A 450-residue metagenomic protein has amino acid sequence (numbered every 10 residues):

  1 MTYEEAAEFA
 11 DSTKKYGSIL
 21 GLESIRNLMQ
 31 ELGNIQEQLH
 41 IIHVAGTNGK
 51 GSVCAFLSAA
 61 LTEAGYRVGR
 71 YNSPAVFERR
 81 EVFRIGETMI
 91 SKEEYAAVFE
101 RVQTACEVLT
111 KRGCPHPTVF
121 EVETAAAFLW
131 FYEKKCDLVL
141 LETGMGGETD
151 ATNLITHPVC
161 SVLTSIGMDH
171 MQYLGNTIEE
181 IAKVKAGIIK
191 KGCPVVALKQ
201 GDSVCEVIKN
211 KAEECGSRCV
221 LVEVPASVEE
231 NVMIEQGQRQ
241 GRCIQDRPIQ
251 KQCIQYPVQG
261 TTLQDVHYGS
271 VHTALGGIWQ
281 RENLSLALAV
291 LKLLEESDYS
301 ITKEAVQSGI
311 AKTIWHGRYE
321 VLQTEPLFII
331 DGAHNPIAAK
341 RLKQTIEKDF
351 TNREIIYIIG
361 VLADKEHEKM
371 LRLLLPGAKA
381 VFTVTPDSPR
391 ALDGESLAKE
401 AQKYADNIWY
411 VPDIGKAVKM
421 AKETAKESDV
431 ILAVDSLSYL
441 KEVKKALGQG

Functional and structural regions predicted by a protein language model:
M1-G46, V53-Y66, Y71, E107-P115: Short functional linear segments
M29, N34-E37, E63-T156, Q172-L174 (+1 more regions): ATP-dependent carboxylate-amine ligase catalytic core
P74, E78-V98, Q172-I188, K209-N210 (+2 more regions): Active-site-proximal loop->helix
L109-K111, K134-E142, P158-S270, L284-Q307: Acidic, Mg2+-coordinating active-site environments of NTP-dependent enzymes
K135-D137, N352, K426-S428: Short, high-confidence coil segments that cap the C-terminus of an alpha-helix and link into the following beta-strand
L138-L141, T149-V162, I166-H170, E180 (+1 more regions): Nucleotide phosphate-binding/pyrophosphate-handling subdomain across enzymes that bind or process nucleotide phosphates
G201-V220, L327-F328, P336, L371-V430: C-terminal helical cap/extension that packs against the catalytic core of soluble nucleotide-cofactor enzymes
S436-G450: Glycine/aspartate-rich loop-and-adjacent alpha/beta segment that forms the canonical ThDP
